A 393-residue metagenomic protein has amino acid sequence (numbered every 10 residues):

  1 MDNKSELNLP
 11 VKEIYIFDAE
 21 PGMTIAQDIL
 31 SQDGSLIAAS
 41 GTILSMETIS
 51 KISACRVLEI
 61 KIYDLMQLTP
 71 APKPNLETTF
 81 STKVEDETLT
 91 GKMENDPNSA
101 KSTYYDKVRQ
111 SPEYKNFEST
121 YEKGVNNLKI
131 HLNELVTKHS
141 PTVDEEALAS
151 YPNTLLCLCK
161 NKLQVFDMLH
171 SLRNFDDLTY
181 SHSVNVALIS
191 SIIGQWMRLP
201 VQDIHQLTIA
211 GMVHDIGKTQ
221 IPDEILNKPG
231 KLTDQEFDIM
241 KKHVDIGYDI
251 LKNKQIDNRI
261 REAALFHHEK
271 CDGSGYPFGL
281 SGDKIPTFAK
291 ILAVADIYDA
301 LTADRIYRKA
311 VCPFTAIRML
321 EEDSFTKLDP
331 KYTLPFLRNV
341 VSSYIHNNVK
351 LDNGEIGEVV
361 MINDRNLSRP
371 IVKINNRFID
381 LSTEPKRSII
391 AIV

Functional and structural regions predicted by a protein language model:
M1-V136, A310-V393: Terminal helices and disordered tails flanking the catalytic cores of nucleotide-processing hydrolases
I29, L226, L232, C271-Y276 (+1 more regions): Short clusters of hydrophobic/aromatic residues that line enzyme substrate/ligand-binding pockets
A39, D234-Q235, A303: Thr-Gly-centered strand-to-loop micro-motif
G91-D238, L251-K254: Acidic/His-rich, divalent-metal-binding segments that scaffold phosphate/diphosphate chemistry
V186, Q206-I221, D238-T333, S342-Y344 (+2 more regions): Alpha-helical scaffolding flanking metal-ion-dependent phosphate/phosphodiester catalytic sites
